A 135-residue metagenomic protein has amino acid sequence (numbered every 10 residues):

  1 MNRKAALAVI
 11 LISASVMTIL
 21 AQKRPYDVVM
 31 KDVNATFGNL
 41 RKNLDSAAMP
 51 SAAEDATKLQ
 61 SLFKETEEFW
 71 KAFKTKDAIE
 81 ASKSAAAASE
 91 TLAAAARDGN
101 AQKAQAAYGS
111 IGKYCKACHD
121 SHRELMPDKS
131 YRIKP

Functional and structural regions predicted by a protein language model:
M1-A8: Bacterial N-terminal signal peptides that target proteins for export
A8-V16: Bacterial N-terminal signal peptides
L20-D55: Immediate post-signal-peptide N-terminus of mature secreted/exported proteins
K23-M30, N34, D120-P135: Flexible linker/context regions in extracytoplasmic redox proteins
G38-N39, D55-E68: Short N-proximal segments of mature Sec-exported proteins
K42-A53, A86-I111: Amphipathic, charged alpha-helical scaffolds that flank and support histidine-based chemistry in signaling
L62-A81: Short, solvent-exposed, charged loop/turn and helix-capping segments that join or cap alpha-helices on peripheral
I111-H122: The canonical Cys-X-X-Cys-His
